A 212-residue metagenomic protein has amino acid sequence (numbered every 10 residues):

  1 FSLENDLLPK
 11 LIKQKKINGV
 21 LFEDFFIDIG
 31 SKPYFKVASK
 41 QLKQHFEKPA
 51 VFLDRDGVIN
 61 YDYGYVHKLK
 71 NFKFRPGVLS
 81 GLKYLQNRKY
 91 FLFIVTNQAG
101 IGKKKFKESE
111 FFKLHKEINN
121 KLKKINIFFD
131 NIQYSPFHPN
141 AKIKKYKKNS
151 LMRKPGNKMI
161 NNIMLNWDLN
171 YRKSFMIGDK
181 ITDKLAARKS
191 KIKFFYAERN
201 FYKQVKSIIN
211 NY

Functional and structural regions predicted by a protein language model:
F1-L42: Catalytic-core segments of class I nucleotidyltransferases/pyrophosphorylases that form NMP-activated intermediates
D28, I94, M176-G178: A structural signal for the hydrophobic beta-strands that form the central parallel beta-sheet of Rossmann-like
K48-F91: Active-site neighborhood of HAD-like aspartate-dependent phosphohydrolases
I59-P76, I101-E110, K124-I125, F137 (+1 more regions): Metal-dependent phosphoesterase signature
V78, L82-I118, F128-A141, A187: Substrate-recognition element of Asp-dependent hydrolases with the DxDx(T/V) motif
S109-D130, N140-M176, K180-Y212: Asp-based, Mg2+/Mn2+-dependent phosphohydrolase catalytic module
